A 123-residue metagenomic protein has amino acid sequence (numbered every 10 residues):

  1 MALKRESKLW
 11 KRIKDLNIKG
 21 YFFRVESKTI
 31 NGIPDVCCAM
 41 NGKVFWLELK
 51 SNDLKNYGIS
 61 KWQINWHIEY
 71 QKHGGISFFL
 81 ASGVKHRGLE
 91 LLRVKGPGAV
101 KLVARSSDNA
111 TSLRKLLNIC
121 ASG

Functional and structural regions predicted by a protein language model:
M1-S27: Acidic-basic catalytic patches of nuclease active cores, encompassing PD-(D/E)XK and other metal-cofactor nuclease
G32: Beta-rich catalytic cores
V36-C38, V44-D53: Conserved catalytic cores of phosphodiester-cleaving nucleases, focusing on short active-site segments
D53-I64: Active-site-adjacent loop/helix micro-motif of nuclease/hydrolase catalytic cores
I64-Y70: Aromatic- and charge-enriched substrate-recognition/interaction segments in catalytic or ligand-/protein-binding
Q71-G96: Nucleic-acid nuclease catalytic cores
K95-V103: Cytosol-facing regions at membranes
L102-G123: Charged phosphate-binding loop/patch that engages nucleotide di/tri-phosphates or the phosphate backbone of nucleic
